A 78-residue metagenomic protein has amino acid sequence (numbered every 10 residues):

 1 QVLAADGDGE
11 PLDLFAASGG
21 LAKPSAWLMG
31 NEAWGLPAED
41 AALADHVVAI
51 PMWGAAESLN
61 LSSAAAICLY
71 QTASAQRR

Functional and structural regions predicted by a protein language model:
Q1-R78: Post-transcriptional modification and biogenesis factors for structured RNAs of the translation apparatus
